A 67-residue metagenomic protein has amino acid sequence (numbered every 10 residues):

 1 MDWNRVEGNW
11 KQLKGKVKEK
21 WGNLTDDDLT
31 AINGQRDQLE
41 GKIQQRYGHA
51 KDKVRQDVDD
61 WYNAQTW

Functional and structural regions predicted by a protein language model:
M1-W67: Intrinsically disordered, low-complexity, hydrophilic segments
